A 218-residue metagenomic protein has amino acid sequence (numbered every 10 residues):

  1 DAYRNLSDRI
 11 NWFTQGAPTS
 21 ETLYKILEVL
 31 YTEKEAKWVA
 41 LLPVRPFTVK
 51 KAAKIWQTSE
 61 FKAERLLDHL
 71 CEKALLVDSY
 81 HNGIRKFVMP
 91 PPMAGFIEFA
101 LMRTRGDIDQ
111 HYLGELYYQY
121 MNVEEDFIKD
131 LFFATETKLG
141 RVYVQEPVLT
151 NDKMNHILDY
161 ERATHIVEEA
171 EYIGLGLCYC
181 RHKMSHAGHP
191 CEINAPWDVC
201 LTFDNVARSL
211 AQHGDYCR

Functional and structural regions predicted by a protein language model:
D1-Y24: Long, low-complexity, charged/polar intrinsically disordered regions in eukaryotic proteins
L30-E35: Short helix-coil-helix linker/hinge
A36-A40: Hydrophobic residues on short alpha-helical segments
V44-W56: Short acidic, hydrophobic short linear motifs in intrinsically disordered regions
W56-E72: Short amphipathic alpha-helical interaction segments
C71-N82: A short, conserved structural fragment
I84-E124: Short, amphipathic alpha-helical interaction segments positioned at domain boundaries
E124-R218: Catalytic cores of enzyme domains
